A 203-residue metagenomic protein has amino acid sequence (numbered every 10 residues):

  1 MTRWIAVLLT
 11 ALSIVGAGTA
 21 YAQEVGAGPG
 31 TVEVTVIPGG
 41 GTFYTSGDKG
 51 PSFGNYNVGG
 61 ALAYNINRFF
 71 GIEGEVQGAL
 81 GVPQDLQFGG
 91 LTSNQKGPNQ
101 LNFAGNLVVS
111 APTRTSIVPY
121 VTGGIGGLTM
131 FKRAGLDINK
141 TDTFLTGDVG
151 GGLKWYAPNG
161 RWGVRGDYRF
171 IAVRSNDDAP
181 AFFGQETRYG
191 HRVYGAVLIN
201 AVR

Functional and structural regions predicted by a protein language model:
M1-T2: N-terminal secretory signal peptides that target proteins for export/translocation
I5-I37, R203: Outer-membrane beta-barrel biogenesis signature
Q23-V25, E33-T35, A61-G135, D142-L145 (+2 more regions): Gram-negative (and chloroplast) outer-membrane scaffold detector with strong preference for beta-barrel transmembrane
G39-A61, D142-T143: Surface-exposed strand-loop-strand hairpins of Gram-negative outer-membrane beta-barrel proteins
S46-F53, Q84-L91, F131-N139, N176-F183: Outer-membrane beta-barrel translocator domains and adjoining extracellular loop/strand segments of Gram-negative
G81, V164-V173, F182-V193, L198-V202: Helix-termini ("caps") and immediately adjacent flexible loops/tails, especially at membrane-solvent interfaces
I138, R161-R165: Short conserved catalytic/interaction loops centered on acidic-Pro-aromatic/His motifs
